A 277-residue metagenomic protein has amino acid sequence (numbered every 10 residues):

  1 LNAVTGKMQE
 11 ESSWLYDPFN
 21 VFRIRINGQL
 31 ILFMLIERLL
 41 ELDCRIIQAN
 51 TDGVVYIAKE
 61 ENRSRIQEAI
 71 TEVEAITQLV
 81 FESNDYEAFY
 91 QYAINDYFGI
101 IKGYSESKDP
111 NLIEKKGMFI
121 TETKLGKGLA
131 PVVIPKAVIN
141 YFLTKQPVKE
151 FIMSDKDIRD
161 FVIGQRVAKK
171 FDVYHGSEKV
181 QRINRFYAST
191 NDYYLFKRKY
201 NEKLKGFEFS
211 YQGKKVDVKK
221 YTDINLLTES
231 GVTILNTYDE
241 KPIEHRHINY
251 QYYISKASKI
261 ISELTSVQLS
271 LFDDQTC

Functional and structural regions predicted by a protein language model:
L1-M34, L40-L42, I57: Helical catalytic core of nucleic-acid polymerases
Q29, F33, R63-C277: C-terminal, non-catalytic extensions of nucleic-acid polymerases
R38-L39, Q48: Helix-rich, typically C-terminal accessory recognition domains appended to large enzymatic cores
L39-L40, Q67: Residue-level detector of functional hotspots within protein domains
D43-R45, T77-Q78: Glycine-centered loop/turn motif at secondary-structure junctions
R45-N50, S83: Short beta-strand
D52-V55, E87: Active-site-proximal loop/turn and secondary-structure-junction residues that shape catalytic pockets, frequently
V55-E61: Short beta-strand-to-loop capping motifs
